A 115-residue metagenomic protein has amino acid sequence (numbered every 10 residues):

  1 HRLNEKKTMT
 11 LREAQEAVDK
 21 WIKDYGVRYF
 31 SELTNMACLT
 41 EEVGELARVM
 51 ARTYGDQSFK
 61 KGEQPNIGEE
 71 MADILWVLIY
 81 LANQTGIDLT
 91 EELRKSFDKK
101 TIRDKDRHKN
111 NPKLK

Functional and structural regions predicted by a protein language model:
R2-M71, L75-K115: Flexible "arm" and connector segments at domain edges
